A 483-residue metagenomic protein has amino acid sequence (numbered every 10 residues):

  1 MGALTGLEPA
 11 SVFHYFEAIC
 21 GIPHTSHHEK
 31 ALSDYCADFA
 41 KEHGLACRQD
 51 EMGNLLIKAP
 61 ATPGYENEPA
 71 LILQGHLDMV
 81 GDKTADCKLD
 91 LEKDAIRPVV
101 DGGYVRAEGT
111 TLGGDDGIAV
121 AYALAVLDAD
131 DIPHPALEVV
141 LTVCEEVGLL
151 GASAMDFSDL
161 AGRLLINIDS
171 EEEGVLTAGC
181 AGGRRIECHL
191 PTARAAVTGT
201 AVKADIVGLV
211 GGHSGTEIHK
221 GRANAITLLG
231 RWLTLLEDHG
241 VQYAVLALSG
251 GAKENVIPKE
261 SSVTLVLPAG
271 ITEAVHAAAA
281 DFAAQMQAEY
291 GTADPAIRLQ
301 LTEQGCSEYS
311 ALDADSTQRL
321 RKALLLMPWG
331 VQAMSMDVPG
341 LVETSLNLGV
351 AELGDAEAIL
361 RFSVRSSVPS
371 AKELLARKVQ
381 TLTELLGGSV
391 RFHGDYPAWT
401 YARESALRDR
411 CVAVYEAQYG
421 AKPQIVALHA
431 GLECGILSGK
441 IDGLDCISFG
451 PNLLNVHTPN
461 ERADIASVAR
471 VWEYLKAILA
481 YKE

Functional and structural regions predicted by a protein language model:
G2-Y104: Acidic/His- and Gly-rich active-site-bordering loop/insert found across diverse amide/peptide-bond hydrolases
L4, P9-V12, M336, E343-A358 (+2 more regions): Zn-dependent metallopeptidase/amidohydrolase metal-coordination segment
E17-G21, T264, R298-S310, G349-A351 (+2 more regions): A short beta-alpha structural unit
Y65-R163, T198-A201, A314-T317, L325-W329 (+4 more regions): Active-site metal-coordination/substrate-binding segment of hydrolases, especially metallo-dependent peptidases
P135-A225, E237: Fold-level recognition of mixed alpha/beta catalytic cores in primary-metabolism enzymes, strongest
S158, R222-H239, L267-T272, S316-L325 (+3 more regions): His/Asp/Glu-rich mid-to-C-terminal helical/loop segments that flank catalytic regions of hydrolases
N224-T227, R231-L248, Y401-L444: Active-site-adjacent substrate-binding region of metalloamidase/peptidase-like peptide-processing proteins
E254-G330, M334: A conserved active-site cap/scaffold subdomain adjacent to cofactor or substrate pockets
